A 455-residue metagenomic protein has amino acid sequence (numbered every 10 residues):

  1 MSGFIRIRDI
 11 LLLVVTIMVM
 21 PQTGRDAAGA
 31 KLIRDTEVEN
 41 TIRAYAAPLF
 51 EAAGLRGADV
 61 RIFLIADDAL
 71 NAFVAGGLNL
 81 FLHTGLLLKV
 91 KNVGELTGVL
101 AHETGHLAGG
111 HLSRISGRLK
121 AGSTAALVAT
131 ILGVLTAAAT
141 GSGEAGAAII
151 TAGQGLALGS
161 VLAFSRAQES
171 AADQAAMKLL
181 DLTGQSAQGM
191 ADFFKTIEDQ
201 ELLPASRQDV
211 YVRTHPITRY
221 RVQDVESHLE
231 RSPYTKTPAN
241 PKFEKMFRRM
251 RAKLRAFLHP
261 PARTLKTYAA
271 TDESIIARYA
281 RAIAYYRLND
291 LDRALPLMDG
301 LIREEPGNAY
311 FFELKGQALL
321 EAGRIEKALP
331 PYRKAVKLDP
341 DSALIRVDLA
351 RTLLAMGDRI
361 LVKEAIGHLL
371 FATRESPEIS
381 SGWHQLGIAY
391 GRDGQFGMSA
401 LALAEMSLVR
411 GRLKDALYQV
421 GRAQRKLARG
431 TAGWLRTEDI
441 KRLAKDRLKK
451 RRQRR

Functional and structural regions predicted by a protein language model:
A27-A28, R34-T36, N40, I62 (+5 more regions): Extracytoplasmic and endomembrane cell-envelope/extracellular-matrix remodeling and assembly machinery
T104-A121, A139: Catalytic Zn2+-binding segment of zinc metalloproteases
T267, G300-L301, K334-A335, F371-A372 (+2 more regions): Canonical positions in the second alpha-helix
A280, L314, D348-L349, Q385 (+4 more regions): Canonical tetratricopeptide repeat
